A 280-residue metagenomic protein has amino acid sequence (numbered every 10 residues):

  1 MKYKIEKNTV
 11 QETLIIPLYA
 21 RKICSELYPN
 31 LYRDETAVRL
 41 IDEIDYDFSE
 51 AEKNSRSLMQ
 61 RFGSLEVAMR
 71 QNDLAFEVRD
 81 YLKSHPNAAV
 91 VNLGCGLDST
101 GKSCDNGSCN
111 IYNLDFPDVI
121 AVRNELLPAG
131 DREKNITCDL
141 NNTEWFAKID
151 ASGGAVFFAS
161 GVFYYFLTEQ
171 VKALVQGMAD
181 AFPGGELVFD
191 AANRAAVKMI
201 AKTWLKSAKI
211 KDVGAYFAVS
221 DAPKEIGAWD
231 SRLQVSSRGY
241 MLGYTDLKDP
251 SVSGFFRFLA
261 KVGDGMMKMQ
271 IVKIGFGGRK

Functional and structural regions predicted by a protein language model:
M1-V91, C95-C138, A151-S152: Rossmann-like AdoMet
T143-S152: Short amphipathic alpha-helix with an adjacent loop that forms part of the alpha/beta core around
F157-F158: A conserved beta-strand element that flanks and buttresses the S-adenosyl-L-methionine
Y165-M178: A short, conserved alpha-helix within the catalytic core of class I
M178-R194: Conserved beta-strand signature within the Rossmann-like core of class I S-adenosyl-L-methionine
K198-V213: Short, glycine-/aromatic-enriched active-site segment of Class I SAM-dependent methyltransferases
V213-Y240: Short alpha-helix
R232-F258: Conserved catalytic loop of SAM-dependent methyltransferase domains
